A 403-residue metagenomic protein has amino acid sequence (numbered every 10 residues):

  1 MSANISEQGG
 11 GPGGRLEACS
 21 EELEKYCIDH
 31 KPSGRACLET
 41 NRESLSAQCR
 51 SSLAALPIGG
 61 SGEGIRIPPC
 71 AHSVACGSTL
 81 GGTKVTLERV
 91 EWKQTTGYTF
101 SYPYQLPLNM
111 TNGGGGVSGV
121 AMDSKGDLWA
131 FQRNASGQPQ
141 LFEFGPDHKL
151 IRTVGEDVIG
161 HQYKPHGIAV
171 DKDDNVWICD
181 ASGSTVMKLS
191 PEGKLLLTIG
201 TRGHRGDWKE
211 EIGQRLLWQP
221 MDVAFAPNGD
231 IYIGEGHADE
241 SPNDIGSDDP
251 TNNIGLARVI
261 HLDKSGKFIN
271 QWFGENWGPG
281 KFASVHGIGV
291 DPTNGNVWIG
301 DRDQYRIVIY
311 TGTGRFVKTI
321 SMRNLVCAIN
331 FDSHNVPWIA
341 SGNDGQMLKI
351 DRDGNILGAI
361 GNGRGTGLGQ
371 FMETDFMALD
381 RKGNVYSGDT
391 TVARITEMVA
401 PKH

Functional and structural regions predicted by a protein language model:
M1-S73, T79: Mitochondrial intermembrane space
E63, I67-H403: Sequence-structural signature of mature extracellular/luminal beta-sheet repeat domains, prominently beta-propellers
